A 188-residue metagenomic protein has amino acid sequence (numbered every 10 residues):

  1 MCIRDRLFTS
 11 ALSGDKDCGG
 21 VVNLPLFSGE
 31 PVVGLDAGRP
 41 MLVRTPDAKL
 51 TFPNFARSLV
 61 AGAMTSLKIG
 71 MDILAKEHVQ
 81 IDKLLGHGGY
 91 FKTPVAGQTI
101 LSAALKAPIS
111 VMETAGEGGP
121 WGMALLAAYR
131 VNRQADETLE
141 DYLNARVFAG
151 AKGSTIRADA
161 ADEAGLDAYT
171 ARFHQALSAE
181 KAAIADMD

Functional and structural regions predicted by a protein language model:
R4-D188: Glycine/Thr-rich phosphate-binding loops that ligate phosphate moieties of nucleotide and other phosphorylated ligands
